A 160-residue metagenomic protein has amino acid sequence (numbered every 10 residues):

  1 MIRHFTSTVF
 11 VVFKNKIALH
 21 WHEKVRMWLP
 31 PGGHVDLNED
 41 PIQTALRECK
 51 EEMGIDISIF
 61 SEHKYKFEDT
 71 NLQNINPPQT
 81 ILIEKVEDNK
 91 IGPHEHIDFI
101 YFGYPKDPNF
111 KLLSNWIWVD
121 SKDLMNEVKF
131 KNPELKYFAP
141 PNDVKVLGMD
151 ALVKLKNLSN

Functional and structural regions predicted by a protein language model:
M1-I17, H34-L37: Conserved N-terminal beta-strand and adjoining loop/helix that marks the start of the Nudix/MutT-like hydrolase domain
H4, H22, H34, H94-H96: Histidine-centered active-site/metal-ligand motif
F5, P41, V144-L147: Generic hydrophobic secondary-structure packing signal
F10, L46, K50, M149-L152: Residues within alpha-helical segments
V11-F13, W21, Y104-P105: Residue-level signal for short segments within beta-strands and strand-turn junctions of well-structured beta-sheet
K16-F67: Conserved Nudix-box catalytic region and its N-terminal flanking loop in Nudix hydrolases and closely related
R26-W28, G92-N160: Nudix hydrolase/Nudix homology domain
G54-D107: Active-site segment of metal-dependent pyrophosphate-handling enzymes, primarily the Nudix hydrolase catalytic core
